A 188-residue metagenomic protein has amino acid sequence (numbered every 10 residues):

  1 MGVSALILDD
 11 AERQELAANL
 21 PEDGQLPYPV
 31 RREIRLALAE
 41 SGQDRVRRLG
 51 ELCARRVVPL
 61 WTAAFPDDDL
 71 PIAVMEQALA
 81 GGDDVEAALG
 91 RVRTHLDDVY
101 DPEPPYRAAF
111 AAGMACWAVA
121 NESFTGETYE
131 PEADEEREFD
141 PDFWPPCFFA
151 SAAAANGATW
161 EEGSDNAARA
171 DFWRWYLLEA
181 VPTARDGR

Functional and structural regions predicted by a protein language model:
G2-R188: Structured binding/interaction patches within domain cores
